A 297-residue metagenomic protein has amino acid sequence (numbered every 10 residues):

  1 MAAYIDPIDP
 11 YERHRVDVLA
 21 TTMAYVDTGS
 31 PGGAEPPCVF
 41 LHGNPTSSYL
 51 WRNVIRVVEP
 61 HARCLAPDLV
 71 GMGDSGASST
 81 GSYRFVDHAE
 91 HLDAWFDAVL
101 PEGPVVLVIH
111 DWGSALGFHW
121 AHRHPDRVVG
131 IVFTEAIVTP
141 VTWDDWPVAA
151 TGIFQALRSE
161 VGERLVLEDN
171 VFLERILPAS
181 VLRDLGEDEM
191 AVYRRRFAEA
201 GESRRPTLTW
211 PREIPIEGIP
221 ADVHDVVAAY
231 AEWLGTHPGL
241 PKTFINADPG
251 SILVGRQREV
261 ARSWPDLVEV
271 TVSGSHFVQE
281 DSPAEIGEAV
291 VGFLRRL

Functional and structural regions predicted by a protein language model:
A2-R15, A20-Y25, G29-G32, P37 (+6 more regions): Flexible "cap/lid" subdomain of the alpha/beta-hydrolase fold that forms the substrate-access gate
N44-V54: The serine-hydrolase catalytic nucleophile loop
L50, L69-M72: Recognition helices and adjacent regulatory flanks at domain boundaries
N53-A62: A short, Lys/Arg-enriched amphipathic alpha-helix followed by its capping loop at the start of a domain
R56, P67-V70: N-terminal cap/lid subdomain of alpha/beta-hydrolase-fold enzymes
S275-G287: Catalytic histidine-centered segment of alpha/beta-hydrolase-like enzymes
A289-L297: C-terminal alpha-helix
